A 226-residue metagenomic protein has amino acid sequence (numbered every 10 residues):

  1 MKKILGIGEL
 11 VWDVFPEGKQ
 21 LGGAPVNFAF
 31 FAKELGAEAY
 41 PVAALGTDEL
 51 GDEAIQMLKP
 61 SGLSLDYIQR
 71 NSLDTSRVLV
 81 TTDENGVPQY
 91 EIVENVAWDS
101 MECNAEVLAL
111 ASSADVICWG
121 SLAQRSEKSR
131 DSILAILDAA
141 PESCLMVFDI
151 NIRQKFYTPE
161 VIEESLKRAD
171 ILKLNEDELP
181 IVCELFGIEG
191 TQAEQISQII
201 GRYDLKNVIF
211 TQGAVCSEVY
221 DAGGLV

Functional and structural regions predicted by a protein language model:
K2-L5, M57-K59, L65-I68, E84-V226: Ribokinase/PfkB-type carbohydrate-kinase core domain
K3-I4, V14-V78, T82-V87, E94-W98: Substrate-binding N-lobe of the ribokinase-like
E9, A43-T47, N151: Cofactor-binding loop segments of dinucleotide-utilizing enzymes, especially the Rossmann-like FAD- and NAD(P)+-binding
L10, A24-P25, D48, L122 (+1 more regions): Gly/Ser/Thr-rich beta-alpha loop segments that engage phosphate groups in nucleotides
W12-D13, P180: Nucleotide phosphate-binding site architecture
